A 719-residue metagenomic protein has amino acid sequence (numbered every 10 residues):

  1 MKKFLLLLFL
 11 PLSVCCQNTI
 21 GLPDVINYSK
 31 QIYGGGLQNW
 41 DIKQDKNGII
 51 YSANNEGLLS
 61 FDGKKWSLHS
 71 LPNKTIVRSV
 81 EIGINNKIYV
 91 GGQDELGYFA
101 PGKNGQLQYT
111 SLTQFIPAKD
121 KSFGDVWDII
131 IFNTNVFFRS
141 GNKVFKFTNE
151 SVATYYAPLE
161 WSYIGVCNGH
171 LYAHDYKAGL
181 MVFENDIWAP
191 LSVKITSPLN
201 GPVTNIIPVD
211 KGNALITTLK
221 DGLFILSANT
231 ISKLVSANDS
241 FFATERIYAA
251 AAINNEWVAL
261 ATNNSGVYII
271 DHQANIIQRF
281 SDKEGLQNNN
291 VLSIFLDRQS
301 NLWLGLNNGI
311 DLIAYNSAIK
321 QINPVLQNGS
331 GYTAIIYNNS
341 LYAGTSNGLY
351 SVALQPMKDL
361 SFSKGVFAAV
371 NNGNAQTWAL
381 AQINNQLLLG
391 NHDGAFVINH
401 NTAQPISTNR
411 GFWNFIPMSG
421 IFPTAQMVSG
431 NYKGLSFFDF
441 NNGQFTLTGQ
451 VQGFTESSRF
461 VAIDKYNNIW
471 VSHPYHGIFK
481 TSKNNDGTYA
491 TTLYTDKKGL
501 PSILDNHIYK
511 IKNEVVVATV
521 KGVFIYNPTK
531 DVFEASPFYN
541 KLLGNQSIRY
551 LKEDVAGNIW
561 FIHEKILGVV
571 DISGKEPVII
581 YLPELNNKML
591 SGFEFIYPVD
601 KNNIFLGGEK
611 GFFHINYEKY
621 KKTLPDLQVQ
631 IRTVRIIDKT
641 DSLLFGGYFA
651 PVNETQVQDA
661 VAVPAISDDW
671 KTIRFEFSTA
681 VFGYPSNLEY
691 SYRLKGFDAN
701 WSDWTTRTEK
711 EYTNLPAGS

Functional and structural regions predicted by a protein language model:
M1-D24, S340, Q426, W470: Bacterial Sec-dependent N-terminal signal peptides
C16-Q44, L71-I76, Y98-D125, L159 (+16 more regions): Residue-level "micro-hotspots" composed of small/polar
Q44-N47, I82-N85, I131-N133, V166-N168 (+10 more regions): Residue-level detector of Asp-centered blade-edge/turn motifs that repeat once per structural unit in beta-propeller
I49-S52, K87-V90, N135-F138, H170-A173 (+10 more regions): Conserved beta-propeller blade signature
S52-H69: Beta-propeller domains
N55-L59, Q93-G97, N142-F145, H170 (+11 more regions): Loop/turn residues immediately N-terminal
D62-K65, P101-N104, T148-S151, F183-I187 (+10 more regions): Short loop/turn segments that connect beta-strands within beta-propeller blades
V136, S140, T148-K220, E456-V461 (+2 more regions): Solenoidal tandem-repeat scaffolds enriched in leucines and small polar residues
